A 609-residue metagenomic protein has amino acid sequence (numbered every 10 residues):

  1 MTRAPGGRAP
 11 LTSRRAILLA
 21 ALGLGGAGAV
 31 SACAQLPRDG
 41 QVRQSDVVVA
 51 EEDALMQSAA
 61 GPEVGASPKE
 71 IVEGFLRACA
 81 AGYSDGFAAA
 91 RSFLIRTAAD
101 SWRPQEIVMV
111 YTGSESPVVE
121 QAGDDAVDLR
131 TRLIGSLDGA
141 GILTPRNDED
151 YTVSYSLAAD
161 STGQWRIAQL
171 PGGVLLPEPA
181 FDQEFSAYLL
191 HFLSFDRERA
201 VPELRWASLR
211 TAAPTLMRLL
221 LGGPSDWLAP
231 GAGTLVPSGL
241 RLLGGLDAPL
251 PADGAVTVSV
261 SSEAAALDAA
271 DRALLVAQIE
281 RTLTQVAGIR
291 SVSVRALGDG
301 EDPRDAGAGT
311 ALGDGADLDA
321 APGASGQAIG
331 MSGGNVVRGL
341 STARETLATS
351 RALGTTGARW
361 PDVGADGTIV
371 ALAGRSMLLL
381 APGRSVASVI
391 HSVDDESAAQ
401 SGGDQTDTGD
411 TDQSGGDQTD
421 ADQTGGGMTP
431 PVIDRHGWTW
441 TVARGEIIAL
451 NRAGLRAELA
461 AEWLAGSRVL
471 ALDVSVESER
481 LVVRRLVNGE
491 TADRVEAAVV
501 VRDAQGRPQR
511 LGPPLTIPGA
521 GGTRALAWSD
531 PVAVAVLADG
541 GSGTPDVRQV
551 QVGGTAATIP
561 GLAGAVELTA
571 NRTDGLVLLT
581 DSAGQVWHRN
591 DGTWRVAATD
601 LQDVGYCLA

Functional and structural regions predicted by a protein language model:
T2-R8, G26-A609: Bimodal "functional hotspot" detector
A9-S13: Generic N-terminal leader/targeting and pre-domain segments
R14-L18: N-terminal export leaders
